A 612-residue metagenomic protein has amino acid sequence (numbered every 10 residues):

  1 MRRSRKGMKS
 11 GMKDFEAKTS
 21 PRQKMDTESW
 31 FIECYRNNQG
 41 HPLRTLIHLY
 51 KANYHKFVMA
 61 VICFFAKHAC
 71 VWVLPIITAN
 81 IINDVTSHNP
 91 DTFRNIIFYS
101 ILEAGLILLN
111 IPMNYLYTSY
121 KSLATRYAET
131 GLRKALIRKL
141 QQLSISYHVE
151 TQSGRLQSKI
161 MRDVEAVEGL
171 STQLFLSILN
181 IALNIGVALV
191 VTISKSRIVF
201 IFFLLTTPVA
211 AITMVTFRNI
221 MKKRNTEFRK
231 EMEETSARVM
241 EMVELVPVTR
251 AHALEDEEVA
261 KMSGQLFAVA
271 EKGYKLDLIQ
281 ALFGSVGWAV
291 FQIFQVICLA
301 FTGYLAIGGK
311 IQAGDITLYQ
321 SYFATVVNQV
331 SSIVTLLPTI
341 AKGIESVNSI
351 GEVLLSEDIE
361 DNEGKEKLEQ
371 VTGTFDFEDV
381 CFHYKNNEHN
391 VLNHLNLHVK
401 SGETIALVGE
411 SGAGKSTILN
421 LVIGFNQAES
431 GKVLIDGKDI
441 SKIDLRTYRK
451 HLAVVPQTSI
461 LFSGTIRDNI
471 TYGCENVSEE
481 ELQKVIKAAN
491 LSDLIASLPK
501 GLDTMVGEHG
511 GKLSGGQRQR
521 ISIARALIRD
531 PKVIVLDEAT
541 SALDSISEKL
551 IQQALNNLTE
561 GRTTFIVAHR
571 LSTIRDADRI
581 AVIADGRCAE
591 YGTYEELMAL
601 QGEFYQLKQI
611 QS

Functional and structural regions predicted by a protein language model:
M1-V71, T86-Y99, Y117-K121, T125 (+12 more regions): Membrane-integrated ABC transporters
F31-Q39, I62-C63, C70-N83, L106-S153 (+11 more regions): Juxtamembrane helix-loop junctions of ABC transporter transmembrane domains
K51-A52, I145-S146, R162-S171, F175 (+9 more regions): An intracellular "coupling" helix at the cytosolic face of ABC transporter transmembrane type-1 domains
F57-M113, I193-I198, G309-A313: Transmembrane helix-loop-helix hairpins at lipid-water interfaces of multipass membrane proteins, especially the type-1
N89-R94, F98, V191-L205, I279-N348 (+1 more regions): Helix-loop-helix
L140, M262, I350, F377-D379: Conserved catalytic Walker-motif region of ABC-type ATPase nucleotide-binding domains
I359-Q370: Pre-NBD coupling/linker segments of ABC/ABC-like ATPases
E369-S612: ABC-type nucleotide-binding domain
